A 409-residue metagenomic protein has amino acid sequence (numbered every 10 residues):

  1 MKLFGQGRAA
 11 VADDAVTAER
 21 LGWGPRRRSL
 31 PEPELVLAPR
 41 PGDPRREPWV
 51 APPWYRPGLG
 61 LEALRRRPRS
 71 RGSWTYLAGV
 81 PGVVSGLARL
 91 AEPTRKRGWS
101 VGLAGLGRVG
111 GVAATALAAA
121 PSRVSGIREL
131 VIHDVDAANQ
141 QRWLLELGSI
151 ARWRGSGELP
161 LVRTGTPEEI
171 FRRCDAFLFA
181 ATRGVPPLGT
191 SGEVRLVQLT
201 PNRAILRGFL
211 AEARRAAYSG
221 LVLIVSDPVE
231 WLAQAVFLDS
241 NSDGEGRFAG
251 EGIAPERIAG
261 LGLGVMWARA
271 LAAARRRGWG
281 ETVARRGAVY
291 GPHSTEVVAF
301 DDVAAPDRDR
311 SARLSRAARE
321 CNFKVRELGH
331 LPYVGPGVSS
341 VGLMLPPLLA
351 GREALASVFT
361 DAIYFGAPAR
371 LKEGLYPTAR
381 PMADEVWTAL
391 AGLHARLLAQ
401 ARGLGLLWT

Functional and structural regions predicted by a protein language model:
M1-S100: Glycine/serine-rich phosphate-binding loop and adjoining beta1-alpha1 elements at the start of nucleotide-handling
P41-R45, W49-V50, W54, R275-T409: Long, compositionally biased stretches enriched for glycine and/or charged residues
R108-A113: Hydrophobic/small residue at the entry helix of a nucleotide-binding pocket
I127-V131: Short beta-strand element of Class I
H133-C174: Conserved N-terminal Rossmann-fold NAD(P) cofactor-binding segment
E158-L221: Rossmann-like NAD(P)-binding element
S226-D302: Rossmann-like dinucleotide-binding core of oxidoreductases
